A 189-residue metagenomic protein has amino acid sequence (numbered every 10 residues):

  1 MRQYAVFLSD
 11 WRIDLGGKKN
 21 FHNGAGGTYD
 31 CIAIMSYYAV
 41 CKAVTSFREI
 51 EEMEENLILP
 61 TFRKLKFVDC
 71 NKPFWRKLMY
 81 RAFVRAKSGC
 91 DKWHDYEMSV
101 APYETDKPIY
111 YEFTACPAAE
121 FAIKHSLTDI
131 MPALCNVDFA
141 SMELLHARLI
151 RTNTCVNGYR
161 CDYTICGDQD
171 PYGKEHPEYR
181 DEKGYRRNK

Functional and structural regions predicted by a protein language model:
M1-G24, Y37: N-terminal leader/targeting and assembly helices and adjacent pre-domain segments
F21-N23, A122-H125, R180: A short, structure-level motif marking secondary-structure boundaries and short turns
G24-Y29, M142: Alpha-helical bundle segments that constitute or directly flank the non-heme di-iron/ferroxidase center
Y29-K124: Amphipathic interaction/junction segments at domain boundaries or subunit interfaces
E97-N157: Short, hydrophobic/π-rich interface segment
A118-E120, D168-E175: Short, charged/polar, Gly/Pro-enriched secondary-structure boundary elements
C155-I165: Beta-rich nucleic-acid/ligand-interaction surfaces
E178-K189: Short, cationic low-complexity segments
